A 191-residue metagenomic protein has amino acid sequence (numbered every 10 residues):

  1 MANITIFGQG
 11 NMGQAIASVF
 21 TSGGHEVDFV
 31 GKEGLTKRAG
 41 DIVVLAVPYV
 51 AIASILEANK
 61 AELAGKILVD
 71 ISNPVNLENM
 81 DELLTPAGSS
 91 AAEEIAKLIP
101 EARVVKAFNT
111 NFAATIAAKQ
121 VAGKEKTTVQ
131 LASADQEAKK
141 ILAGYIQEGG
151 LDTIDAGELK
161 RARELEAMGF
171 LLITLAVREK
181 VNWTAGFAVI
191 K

Functional and structural regions predicted by a protein language model:
M1-G34, R38: NAD(P)+-binding Rossmann beta1-loop-alpha1 motif at the extreme N-terminus of oxidoreductases
A15, V19, L98, Y145: Rossmann-fold NAD(P)-dependent oxidoreductase module
F29-V30, R103-F108, I154-A156: General beta-strand structural signal in soluble alpha/beta enzymes
G34-I67, I71-N79: Rossmann-like NAD(P)-binding element
S72-V121: Rossmann-fold NAD(P)-binding glycine/threonine-rich loop
T127-K191: Active-site-lining helix/loop region of Rossmann-like oxidoreductase modules
